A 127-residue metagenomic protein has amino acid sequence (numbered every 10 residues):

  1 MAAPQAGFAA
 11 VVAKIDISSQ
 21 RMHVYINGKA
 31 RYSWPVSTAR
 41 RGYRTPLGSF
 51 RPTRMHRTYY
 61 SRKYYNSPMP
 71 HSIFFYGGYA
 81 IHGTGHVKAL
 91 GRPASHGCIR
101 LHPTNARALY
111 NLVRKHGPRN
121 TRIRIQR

Functional and structural regions predicted by a protein language model:
G7-R41: A structural motif detector for short, solvent-exposed N-terminal "entry" segments of globular domains
F8-V11, R40-S49, H56-R127: Exported/periplasmic cell-wall-interacting domains
R21-H23, R51, A80: General beta-strand recognition
